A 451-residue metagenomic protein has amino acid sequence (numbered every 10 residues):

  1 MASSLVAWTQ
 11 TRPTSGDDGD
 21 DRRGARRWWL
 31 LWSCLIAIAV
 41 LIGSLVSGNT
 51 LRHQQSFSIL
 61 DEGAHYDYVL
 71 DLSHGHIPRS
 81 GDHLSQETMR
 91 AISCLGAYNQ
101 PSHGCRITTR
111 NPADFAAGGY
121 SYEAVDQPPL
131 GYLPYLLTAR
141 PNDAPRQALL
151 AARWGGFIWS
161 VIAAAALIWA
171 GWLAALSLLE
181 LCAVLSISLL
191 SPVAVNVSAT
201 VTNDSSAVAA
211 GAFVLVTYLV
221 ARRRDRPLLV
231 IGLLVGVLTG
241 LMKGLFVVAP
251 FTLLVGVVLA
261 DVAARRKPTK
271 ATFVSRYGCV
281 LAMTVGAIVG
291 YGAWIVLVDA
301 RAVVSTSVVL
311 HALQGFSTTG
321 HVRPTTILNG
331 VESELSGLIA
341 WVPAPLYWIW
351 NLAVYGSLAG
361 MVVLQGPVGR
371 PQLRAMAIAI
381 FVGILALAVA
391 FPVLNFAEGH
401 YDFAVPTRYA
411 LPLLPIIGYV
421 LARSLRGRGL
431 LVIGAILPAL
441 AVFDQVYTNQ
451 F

Functional and structural regions predicted by a protein language model:
M1-G48, F57-L60, S275-T284, G429-G434: Start-transfer (signal-anchor) and selected internal transmembrane alpha helices of multi-pass inner/ER membrane
S73-A152: Interfacial juxtamembrane loops and adjacent helix segments that form the catalytic/substrate-binding surfaces
R146-Q147, I168-L190: Transmembrane-helix signature of polytopic, membrane-embedded enzymes that assemble or transfer cell-envelope glycans
L150-A175: Transmembrane-helix motifs of polytopic, lipid-linked glycan transferases
A166, S206-R223, V235-G236, I416-I417: Specific aromatic-rich, kink-prone transmembrane helix
N196-A207: Short acidic/glycine- and proline-prone juxtamembrane loop motifs at membrane-interface regions of multi-pass membrane
V220-A221, V230, A249-V285: Perimembrane helix-loop-helix junctions
F273, Y277, G292-P367: Membrane-lumen/periplasm interface segments of multi-pass, membrane-embedded glycan/lipid transferases
